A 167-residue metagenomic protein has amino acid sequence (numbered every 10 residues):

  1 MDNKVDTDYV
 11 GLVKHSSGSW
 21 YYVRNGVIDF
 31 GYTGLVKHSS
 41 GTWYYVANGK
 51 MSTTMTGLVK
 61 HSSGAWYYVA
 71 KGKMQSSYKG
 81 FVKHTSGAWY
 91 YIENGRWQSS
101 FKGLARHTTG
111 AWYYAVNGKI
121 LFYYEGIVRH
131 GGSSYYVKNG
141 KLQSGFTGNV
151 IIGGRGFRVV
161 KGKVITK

Functional and structural regions predicted by a protein language model:
M1-K167: Extracellular adhesion/carbohydrate-binding repeat motifs centered on closely spaced tryptophans
